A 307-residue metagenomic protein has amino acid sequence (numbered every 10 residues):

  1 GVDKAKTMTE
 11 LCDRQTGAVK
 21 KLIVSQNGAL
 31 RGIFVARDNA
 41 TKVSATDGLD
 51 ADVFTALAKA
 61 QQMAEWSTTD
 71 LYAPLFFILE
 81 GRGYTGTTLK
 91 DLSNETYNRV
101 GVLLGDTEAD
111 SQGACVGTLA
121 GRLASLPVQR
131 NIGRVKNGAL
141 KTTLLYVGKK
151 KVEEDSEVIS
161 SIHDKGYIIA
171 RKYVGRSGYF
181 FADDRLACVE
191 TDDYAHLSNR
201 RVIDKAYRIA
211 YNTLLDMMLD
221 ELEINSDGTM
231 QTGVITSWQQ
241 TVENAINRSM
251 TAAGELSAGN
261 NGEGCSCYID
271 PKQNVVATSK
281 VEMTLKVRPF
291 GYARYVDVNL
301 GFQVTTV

Functional and structural regions predicted by a protein language model:
G1, I33, F77, V102 (+3 more regions): Generic structural hydrophobic/aromatic packing signal, biased to beta-strands
G1-T87: Small-residue-rich
A5-T9, G259-V307: Compositionally biased, low-complexity/repeat regions
D38, N247, F290: Residue-level marker of positions within ordered structural domains that often coincide with functionally constrained
G48-T55, S198, M230, V234 (+1 more regions): Catalytic cores of large soluble enzymes that bind and process phosphate-bearing ligands
Y84-L145: Long, internal scaffold/assembly segments composed of regular secondary structure
L119-S237, T241, T284-V307: Long, contiguous, structured domain-core segments that constitute the functional module of a protein
Q231-C267: C-terminal hydrophobic structural anchor segments that stabilize assembly/packing rather than catalytic chemistry
